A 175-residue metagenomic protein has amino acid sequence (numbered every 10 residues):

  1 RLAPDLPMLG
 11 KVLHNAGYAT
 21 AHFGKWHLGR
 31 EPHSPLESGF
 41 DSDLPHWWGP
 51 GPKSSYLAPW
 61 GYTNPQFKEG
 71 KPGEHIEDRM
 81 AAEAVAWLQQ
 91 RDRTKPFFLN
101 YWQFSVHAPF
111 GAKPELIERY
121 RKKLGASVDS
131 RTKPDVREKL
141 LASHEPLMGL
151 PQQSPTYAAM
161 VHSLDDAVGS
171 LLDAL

Functional and structural regions predicted by a protein language model:
R1-L9, Y62-K68: His/Cys-centered metal/cofactor-coordination and adjacent catalytic loops
L2-D5, L36, Q153: Residue-level signature of the cytosolic catalytic core of signaling kinases
G10-H14, L172: Surface-exposed amphipathic alpha-helices with a cationic face
A16-A21, S38-D41, R93-L99: Loop/turn elements at helix/coil->beta-strand transitions in domains of secreted/extracellular proteins
K25: Active-site glycine-centered loops adjacent to acidic/histidine catalytic or metal-binding residues that shape
P32-H33, D43-L175: Active-site-proximal cap/lid insertion segments
